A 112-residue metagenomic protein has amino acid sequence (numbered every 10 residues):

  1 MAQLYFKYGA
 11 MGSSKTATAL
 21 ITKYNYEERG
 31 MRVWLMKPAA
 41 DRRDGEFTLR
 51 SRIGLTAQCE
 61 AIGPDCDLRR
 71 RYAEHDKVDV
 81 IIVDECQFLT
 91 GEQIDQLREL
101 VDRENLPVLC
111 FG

Functional and structural regions predicted by a protein language model:
M1-A73: Conserved P-loop
T22, Q96-R103: Catalytic-core regions built around general acid/base machinery
R29, R103-E104: Helix C-cap/helix->beta junction micro-motif
D84-C86, G112: Walker B catalytic acidic pair
C86-L97: Conserved ATPase-coupling elements of RecA-like P-loop NTPase cores
L106-G112: Structural recognition of the conserved hydrophobic beta-strand(s) that form the central parallel beta-sheet of P-loop
